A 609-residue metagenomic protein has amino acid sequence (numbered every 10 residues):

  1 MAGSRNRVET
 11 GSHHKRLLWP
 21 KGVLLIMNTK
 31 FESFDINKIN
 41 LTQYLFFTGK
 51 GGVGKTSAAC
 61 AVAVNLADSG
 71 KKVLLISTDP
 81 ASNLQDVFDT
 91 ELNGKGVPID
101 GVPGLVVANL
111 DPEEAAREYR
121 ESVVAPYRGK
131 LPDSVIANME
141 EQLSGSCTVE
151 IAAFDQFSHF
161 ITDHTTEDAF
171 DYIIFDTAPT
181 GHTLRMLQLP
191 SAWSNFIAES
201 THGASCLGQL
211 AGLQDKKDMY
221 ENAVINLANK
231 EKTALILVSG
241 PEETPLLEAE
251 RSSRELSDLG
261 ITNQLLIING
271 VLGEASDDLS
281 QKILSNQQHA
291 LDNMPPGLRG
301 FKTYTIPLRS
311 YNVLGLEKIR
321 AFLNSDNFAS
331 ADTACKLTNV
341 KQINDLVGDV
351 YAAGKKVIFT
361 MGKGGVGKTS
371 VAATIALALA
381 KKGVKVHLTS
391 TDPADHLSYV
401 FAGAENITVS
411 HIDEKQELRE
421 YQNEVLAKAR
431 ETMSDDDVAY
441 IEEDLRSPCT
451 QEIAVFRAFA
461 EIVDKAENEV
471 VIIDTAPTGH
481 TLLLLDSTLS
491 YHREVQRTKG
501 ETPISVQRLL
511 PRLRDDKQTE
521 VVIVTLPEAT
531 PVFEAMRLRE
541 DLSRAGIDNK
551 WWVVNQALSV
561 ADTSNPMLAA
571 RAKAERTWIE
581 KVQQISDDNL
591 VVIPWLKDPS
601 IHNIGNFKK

Functional and structural regions predicted by a protein language model:
R7, L17-G22, M27-I39, E91 (+3 more regions): C-terminal lobe/tail of nucleotide-utilizing enzymes
H13-H14: Low-complexity, intrinsically disordered or signal/transmembrane-proximal segments
F46-F47, V62-L66, L75-P80, L84 (+13 more regions): Short, structured motif recognition centered on aromatic/hydrophobic residues
F46-N109, T177, L187-S191, M361 (+2 more regions): Walker A/P-loop NTP-binding active-site region of P-loop NTPases, recognizing the glycine-rich GxxxxGKT/S
S82-S144, T148, D395-E443: P-loop NTPase motor core
S82-V87, A115-Y119, G181-R185, L246-L247 (+8 more regions): Switch/connector loops and helix/strand junctions flanking conserved nucleotide-binding motifs in nucleotide-processing
R128-E243, L247-R251, T432-T530, E534-R537: Phosphate/Mg2+-binding loops and adjacent switch elements in nucleotide/diphosphate-handling enzyme cores
